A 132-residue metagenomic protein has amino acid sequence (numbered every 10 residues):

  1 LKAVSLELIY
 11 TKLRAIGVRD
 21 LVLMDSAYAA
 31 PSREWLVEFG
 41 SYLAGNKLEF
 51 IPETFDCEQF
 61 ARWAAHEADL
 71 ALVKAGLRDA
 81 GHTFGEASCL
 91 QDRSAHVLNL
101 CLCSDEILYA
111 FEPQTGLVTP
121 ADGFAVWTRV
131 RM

Functional and structural regions predicted by a protein language model:
L1-M132: A structural boundary/capping signal
